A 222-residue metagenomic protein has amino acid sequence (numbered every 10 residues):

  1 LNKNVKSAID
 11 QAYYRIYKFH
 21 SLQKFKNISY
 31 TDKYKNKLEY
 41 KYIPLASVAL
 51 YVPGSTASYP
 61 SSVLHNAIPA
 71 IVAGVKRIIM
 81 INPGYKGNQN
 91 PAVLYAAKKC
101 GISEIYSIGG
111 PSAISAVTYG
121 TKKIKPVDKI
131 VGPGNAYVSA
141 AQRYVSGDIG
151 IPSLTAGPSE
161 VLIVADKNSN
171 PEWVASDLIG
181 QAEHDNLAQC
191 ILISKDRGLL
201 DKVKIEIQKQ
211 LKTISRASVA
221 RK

Functional and structural regions predicted by a protein language model:
L1-A46: N-terminal Rossmann-like NAD(P)+-binding subdomain of aldehyde/semialdehyde dehydrogenases
N2-I16, K41, T56, V63 (+11 more regions): Generic structural signal for well-ordered, non-membrane alpha-helical segments in soluble metabolic enzymes
Y30-Y95: Conserved small-residue-rich beta-alpha loop and adjacent elements that most often cradle the phosphate/pyrophosphate
R77-I79, L162, I191: A structural signal for isolated positions on well-ordered beta-strands in alpha/beta enzyme cores
A97-K99: Conserved nucleotide-cofactor-binding alpha/beta core module
G101-Q189: Conserved NAD(P)+-binding/catalytic subdomain of aldehyde/semialdehyde dehydrogenases
L187-K222: NAD(P)-dependent aldehyde/semialdehyde dehydrogenase
